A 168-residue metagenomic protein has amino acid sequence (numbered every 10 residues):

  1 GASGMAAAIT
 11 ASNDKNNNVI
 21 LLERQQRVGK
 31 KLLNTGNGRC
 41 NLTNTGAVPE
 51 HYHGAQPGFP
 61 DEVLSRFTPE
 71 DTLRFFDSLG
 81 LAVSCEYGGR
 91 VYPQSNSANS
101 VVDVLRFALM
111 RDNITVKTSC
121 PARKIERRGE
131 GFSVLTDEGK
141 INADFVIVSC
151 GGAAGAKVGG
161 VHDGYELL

Functional and structural regions predicted by a protein language model:
G1-L21: N-terminal Rossmann-like FAD-binding beta1-loop-alpha1 element of flavoenzymes
G1-S3, R27, G152-A154: Residue-level detector of alpha-helix initiation sites
G4, H53, S65, P69-T72 (+3 more regions): Generic structural signal for well-ordered, non-membrane alpha-helical segments in soluble metabolic enzymes
D14, N99-S100, V104-L168: Predominantly flavin-linked oxidoreductase catalytic cores and closely associated redox partners
R24: Short beta->alpha hinge that forms the Motif I/post-I loop of the SAM-binding pocket
V28-L32: A short beta-to-alpha transition loop/helix N-cap that caps and shapes the active-site region
N37-C85: Glycine-rich active-site loop/strand segments that organize a redox cofactor
G54-P60, S78-R106, A143-F145, S149-A156: Helix-loop-beta segment of a Rossmann-like dinucleotide-binding subdomain
